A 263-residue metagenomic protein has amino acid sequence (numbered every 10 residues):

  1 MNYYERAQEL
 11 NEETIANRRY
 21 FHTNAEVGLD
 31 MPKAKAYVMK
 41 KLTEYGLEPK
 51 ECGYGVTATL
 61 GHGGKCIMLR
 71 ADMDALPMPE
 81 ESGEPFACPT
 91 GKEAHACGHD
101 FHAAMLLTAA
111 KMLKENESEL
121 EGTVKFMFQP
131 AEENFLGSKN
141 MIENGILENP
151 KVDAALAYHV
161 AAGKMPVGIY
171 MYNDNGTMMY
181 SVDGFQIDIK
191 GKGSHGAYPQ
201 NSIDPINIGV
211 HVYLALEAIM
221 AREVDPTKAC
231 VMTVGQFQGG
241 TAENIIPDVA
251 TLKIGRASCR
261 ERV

Functional and structural regions predicted by a protein language model:
N2-H95, D100, A104-E121: Acidic/His- and Gly-rich active-site-bordering loop/insert found across diverse amide/peptide-bond hydrolases
T23-A25, F128-P130, R256: Short glycine-centered, acidic/aromatic-flanked micro-motifs in structured strand/loop junctions that mark active-site
V56, L76-M78, E84-A94, F101 (+1 more regions): Histidine/acidic-residue-rich, glycine-tolerant segments that coordinate divalent metal ions
A257-V263: Conserved small/polar residues in nucleotide/adenosyl-binding loops
